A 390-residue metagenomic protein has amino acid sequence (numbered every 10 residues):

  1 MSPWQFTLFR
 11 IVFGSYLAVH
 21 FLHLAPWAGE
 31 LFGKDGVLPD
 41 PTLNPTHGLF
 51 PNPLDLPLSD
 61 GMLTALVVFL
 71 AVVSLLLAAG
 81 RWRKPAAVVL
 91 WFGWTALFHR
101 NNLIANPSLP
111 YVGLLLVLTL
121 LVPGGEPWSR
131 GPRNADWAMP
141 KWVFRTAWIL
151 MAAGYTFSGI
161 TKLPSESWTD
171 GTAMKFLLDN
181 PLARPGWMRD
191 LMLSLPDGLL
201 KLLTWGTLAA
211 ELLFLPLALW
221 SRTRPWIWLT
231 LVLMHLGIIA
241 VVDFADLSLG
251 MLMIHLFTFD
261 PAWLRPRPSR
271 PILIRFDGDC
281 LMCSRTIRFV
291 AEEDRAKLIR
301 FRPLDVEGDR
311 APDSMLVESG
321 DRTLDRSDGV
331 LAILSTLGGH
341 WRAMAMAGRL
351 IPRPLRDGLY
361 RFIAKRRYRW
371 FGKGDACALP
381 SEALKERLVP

Functional and structural regions predicted by a protein language model:
M1-F276, L281-G308: Alpha-helical membrane-anchoring segments
D305-P390: Thiol/selenol-based redox catalytic cores and closely related redox-interacting motifs
